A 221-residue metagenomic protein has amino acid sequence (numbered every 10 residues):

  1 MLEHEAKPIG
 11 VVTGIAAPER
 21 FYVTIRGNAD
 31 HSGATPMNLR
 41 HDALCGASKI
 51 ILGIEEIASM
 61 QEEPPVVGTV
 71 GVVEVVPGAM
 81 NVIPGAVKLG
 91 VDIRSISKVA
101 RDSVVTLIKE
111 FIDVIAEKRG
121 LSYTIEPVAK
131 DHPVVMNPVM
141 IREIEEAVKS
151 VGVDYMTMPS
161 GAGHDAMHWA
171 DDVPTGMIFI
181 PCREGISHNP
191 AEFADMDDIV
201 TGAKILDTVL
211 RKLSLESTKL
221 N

Functional and structural regions predicted by a protein language model:
M1-E3, S32-A34, A166-M167, G185-N189: Short active-site-adjacent structural elements
M1-T13, I51-S59, E126-P181: Active-site-adjacent substrate-binding region of metalloamidase/peptidase-like peptide-processing proteins
M1-V99: Midchain, well-structured core segments that form catalytic/ion-binding scaffolds
T13, T35-M60, A100, V105-E110 (+2 more regions): His/Asp/Glu-rich mid-to-C-terminal helical/loop segments that flank catalytic regions of hydrolases
V23, G27-D30, F179-S187: A glycine-centered beta->alpha junction motif in the catalytic cores of kinase/phosphotransferase enzymes
E56-V70, I115-E126, D154-P159, L215-N221: Flexible, glycine/charged-enriched surface loops at secondary-structure junctions
T69-G78, G90-S97, S122-I141, M167: A short beta-alpha structural unit
